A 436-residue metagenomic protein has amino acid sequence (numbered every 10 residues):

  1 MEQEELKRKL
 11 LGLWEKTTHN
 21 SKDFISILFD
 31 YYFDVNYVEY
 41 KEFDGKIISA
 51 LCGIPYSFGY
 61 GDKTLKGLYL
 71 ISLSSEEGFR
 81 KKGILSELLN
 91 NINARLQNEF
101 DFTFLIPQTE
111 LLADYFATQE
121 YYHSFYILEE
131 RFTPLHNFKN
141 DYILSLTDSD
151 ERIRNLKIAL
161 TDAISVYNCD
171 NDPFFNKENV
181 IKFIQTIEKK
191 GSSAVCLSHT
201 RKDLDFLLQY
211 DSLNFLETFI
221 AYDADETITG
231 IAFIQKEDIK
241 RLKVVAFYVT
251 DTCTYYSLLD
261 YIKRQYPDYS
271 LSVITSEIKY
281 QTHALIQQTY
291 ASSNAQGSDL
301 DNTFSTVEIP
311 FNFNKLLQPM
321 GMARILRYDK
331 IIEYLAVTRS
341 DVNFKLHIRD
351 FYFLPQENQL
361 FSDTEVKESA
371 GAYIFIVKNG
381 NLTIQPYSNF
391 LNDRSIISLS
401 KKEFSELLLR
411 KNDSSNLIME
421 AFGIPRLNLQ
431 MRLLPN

Functional and structural regions predicted by a protein language model:
E2-E77, E110, I184-T250: A conserved beta-strand-loop-helix scaffold within acyl/acetyltransferase catalytic domains
P55, A113-R152, V245-T252, Y256 (+1 more regions): Active-site/acyl-donor-binding loops of N-acyltransferases
S75, K81-R95, D251-Q265: Conserved acetyl-CoA-binding loop-helix of GNAT-fold acetyltransferases
L89, L96-Q108, P267-I278: Conserved GNAT acetyl-CoA-binding A-motif
A94-E99, F175, Y222-T227, I239 (+1 more regions): Secondary-structure boundary elements
T109-L112, D172: Short acidic/polar capping segments at secondary-structure boundaries
H123-A246, T252, N314-F344: Amide-forming acyltransferase catalytic core, primarily the GNAT-like/NAT-type and related acyltransferase folds
